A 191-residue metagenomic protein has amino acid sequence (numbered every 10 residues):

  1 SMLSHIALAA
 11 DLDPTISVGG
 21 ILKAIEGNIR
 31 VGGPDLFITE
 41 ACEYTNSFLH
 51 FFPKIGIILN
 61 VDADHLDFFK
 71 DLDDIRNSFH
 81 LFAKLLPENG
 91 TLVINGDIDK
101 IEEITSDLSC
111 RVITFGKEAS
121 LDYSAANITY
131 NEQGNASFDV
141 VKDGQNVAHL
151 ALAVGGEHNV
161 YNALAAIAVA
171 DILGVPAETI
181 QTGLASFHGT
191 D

Functional and structural regions predicted by a protein language model:
S1-G96, K100-C110, L164, A170-L173: Phosphate-binding loop of NTP-binding sites
F69-R76, G90, S106-D191: Adenine nucleotide phosphate-binding catalytic loops in nucleotide-utilizing enzymes
